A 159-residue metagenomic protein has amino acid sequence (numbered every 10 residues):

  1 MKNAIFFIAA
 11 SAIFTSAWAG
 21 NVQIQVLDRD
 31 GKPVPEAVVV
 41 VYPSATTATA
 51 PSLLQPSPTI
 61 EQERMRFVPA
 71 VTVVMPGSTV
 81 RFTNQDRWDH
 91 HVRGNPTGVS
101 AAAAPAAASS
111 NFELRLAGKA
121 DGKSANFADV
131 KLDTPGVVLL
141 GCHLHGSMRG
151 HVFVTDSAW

Functional and structural regions predicted by a protein language model:
M1-K2: N-terminal secretory signal peptides that target proteins for export/translocation
I5-S16: Bacterial N-terminal signal peptides
A19-W159: Extracytoplasmic copper-binding redox domains, predominantly the cupredoxin/blue-copper superfamily
